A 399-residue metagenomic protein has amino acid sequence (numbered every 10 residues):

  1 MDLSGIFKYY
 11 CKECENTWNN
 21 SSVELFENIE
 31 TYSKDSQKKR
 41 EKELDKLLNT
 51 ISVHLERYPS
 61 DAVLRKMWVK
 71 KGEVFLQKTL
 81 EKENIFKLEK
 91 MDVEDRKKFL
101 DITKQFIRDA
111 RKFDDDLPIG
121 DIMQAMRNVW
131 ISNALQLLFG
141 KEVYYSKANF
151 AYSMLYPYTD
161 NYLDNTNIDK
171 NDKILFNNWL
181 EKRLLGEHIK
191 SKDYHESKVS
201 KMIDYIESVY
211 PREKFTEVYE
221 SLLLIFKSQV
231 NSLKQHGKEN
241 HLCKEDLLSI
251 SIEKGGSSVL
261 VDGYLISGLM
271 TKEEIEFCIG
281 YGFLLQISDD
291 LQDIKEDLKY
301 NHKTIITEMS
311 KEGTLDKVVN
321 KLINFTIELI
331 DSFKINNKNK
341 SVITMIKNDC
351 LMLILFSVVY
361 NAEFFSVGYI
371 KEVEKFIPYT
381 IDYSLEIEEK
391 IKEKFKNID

Functional and structural regions predicted by a protein language model:
M1-N149, Y158, N165, L224 (+2 more regions): Conserved N-terminal diphosphate/IPP-binding helix and adjacent helical/loop segment of trans-prenyltransferase domains
V53, D164, Y205-S208, E328 (+1 more regions): Positions within ordered alpha-helical repeat solenoids
S60-L64, P118, D169-D172, S191-Y194 (+6 more regions): Alpha-helix capping and helix-coil boundary motifs
V74-L80, L180, L184, T326 (+1 more regions): Hydrophobic core of alpha-helical transmembrane segments in multi-pass integral membrane proteins
E89-L155, N161-N177, R183-L298, L355-K371: All-alpha helical catalytic cores of prenyl diphosphate-utilizing isoprenoid enzymes
D193-S197, K201, N301-E308, K317-N320 (+3 more regions): Secondary-structure junction/capping motif
I275-C350: Active-site/pore-lining binding-face segments in mid-to-C-terminal subdomains
L353-D399: Acidic, carboxylate-rich catalytic segments that either coordinate divalent cations
